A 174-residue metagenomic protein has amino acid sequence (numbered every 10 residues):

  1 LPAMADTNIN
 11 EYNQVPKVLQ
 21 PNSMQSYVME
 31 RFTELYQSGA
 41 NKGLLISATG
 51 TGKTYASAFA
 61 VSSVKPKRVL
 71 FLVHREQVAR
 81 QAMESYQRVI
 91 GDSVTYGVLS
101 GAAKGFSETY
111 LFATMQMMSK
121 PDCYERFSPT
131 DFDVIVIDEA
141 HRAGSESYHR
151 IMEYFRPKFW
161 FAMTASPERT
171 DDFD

Functional and structural regions predicted by a protein language model:
L1-T51, Y55-R68, E84, R88 (+1 more regions): ATP-dependent helicase/translocase motor core
K42, K67-R68, S93-T95, D133-V134 (+1 more regions): Residues that mark the start of a beta-strand
G50, H74, A165: Conserved H-loop
V69, Q77-A102: Conserved helix-turn-beta segment of the N-terminal RecA-like "Helicase ATP-binding" lobe in SF1/SF2 helicases
F71-L72, A162: Structural beta-sheet core signal
A79-Q81, F106-S107, K120-P121, R169-F173: Switch/connector loops and helix/strand junctions flanking conserved nucleotide-binding motifs in nucleotide-processing
G101-V134, S145-R150: Conserved helix/coil segment N-terminal to the catalytic DExD/H
D133-V134, H141-D174: Post-DEXD/H (motif II) to motif III coupling segment of the RecA-like Helicase ATP-binding lobe
